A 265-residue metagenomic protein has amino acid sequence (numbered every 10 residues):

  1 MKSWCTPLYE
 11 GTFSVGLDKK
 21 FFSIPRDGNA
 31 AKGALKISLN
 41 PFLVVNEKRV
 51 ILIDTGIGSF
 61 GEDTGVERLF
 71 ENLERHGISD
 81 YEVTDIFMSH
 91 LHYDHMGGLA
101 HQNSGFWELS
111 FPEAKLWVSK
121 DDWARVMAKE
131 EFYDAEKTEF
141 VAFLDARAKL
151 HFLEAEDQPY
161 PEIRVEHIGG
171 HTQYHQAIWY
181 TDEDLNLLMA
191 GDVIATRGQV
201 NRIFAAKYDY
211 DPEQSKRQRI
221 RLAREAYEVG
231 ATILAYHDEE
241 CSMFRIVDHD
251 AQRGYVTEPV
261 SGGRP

Functional and structural regions predicted by a protein language model:
M1-E10, P41-V45, I51, A155-E183: Core dinuclear metal-dependent hydrolase active-site scaffold
M1-K48, I57, R221, H249 (+1 more regions): Zn-dependent metallo-beta-lactamase
I51-I53, F87, L116, L187-M189: Residue-level marker for buried hydrophobic side chains located in beta-strands that build the well-ordered beta-sheet
G58, F132, D157, H167 (+1 more regions): Metallo-beta-lactamase
G65-W117: Active-site metal-binding motif and surrounding structural segment of the metallo-beta-lactamase
E74-R75, S110-H167, Q214-G230: Metallo-beta-lactamase
F87-H95, H171, H175, H237: Histidine-centered divalent metal-coordination motifs
H175, M243-G262: Short, electropositive alpha-helical surface patch
